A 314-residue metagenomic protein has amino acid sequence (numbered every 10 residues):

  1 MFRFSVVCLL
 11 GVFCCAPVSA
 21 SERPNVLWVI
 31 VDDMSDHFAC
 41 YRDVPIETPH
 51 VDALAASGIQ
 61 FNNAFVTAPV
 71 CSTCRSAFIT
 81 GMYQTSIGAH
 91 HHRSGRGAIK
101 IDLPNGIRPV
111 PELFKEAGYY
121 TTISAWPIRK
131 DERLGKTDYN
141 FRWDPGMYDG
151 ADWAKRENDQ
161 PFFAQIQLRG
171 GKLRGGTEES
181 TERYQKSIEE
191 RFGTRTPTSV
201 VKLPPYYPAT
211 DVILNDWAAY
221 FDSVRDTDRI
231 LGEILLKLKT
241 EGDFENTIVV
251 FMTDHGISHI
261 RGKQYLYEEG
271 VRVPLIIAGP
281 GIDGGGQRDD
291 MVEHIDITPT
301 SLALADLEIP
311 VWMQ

Functional and structural regions predicted by a protein language model:
M1-F2: N-terminal secretory signal peptides that target proteins for export/translocation
S5-A16: Bacterial N-terminal signal peptides
S19-S21, A151-N158: Short amphipathic alpha-helices and their capping/turn segments at secondary-structure boundaries
E22-L27, S57-N62, E116-T122, N158-F163 (+2 more regions): Loop/turn elements at helix/coil->beta-strand transitions in domains of secreted/extracellular proteins
L27-V31, T253: Hydrophobic residues in beta-strands of the RecA-like P-loop NTPase core, especially within AAA+ ATPase
W28, S35-R108, L113-Y119: Active-site segment of extracytoplasmic enzymes that catalyze sulfate/phosphate-ester chemistry
D36-I46, P69, H92, A98 (+4 more regions): Active-site-proximal cap/lid insertion segments
Q60-V66, I123-W126, M313-Q314: Conserved S-adenosyl-L-methionine
